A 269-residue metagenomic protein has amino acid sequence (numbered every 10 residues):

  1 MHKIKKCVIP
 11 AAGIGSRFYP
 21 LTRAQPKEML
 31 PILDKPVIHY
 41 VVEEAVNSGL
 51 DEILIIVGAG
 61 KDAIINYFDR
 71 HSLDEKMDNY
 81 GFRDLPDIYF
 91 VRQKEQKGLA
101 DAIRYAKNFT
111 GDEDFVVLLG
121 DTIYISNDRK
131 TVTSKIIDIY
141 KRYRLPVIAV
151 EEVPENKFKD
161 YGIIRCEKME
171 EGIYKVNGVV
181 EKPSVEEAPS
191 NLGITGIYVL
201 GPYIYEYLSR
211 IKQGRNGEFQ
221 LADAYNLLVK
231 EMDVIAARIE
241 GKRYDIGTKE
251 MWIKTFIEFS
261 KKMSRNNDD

Functional and structural regions predicted by a protein language model:
M1-I9, R17-P20, P31, K35-V117 (+1 more regions): Conserved N-terminal catalytic core of the sugar/cofactor nucleotidyltransferase
H2-K5, N177, P189-D269: Conserved alpha/beta core of the MobA/IspD/sugar-nucleotide pyrophosphorylase nucleotidyltransferase superfamily
P10-A11, V117-G120, A149-E152: Short beta-strand segments
I14, Q25, G60, E240-K242: A generic "binding-loop/recognition-motif" signal
N47, D69, N108-G111, K141-L145 (+5 more regions): Generic secondary-structure signature for well-ordered alpha-helical cores
D78-D87, K168-I173, L227-V229: Short, conserved catalytic or adaptor-binding loops enriched in Gly and charged residues
I123-E206, I211, R215: Conserved core of the sugar-phosphate nucleotidyltransferase
